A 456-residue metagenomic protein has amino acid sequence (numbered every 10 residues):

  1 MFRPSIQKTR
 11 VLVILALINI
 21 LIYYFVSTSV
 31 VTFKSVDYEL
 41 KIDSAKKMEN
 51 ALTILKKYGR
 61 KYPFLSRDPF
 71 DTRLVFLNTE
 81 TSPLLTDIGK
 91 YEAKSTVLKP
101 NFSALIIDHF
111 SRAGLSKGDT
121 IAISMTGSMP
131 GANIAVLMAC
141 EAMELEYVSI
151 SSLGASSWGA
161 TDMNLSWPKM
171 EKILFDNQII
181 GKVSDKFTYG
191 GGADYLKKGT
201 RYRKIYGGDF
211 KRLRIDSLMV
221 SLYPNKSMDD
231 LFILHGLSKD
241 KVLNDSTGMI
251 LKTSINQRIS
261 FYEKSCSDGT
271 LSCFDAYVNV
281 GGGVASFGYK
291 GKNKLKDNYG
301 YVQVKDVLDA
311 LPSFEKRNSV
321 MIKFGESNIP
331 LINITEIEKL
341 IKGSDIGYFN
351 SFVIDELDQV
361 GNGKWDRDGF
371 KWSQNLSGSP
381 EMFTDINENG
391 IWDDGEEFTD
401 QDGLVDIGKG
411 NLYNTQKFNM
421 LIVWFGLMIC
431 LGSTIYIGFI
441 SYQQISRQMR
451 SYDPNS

Functional and structural regions predicted by a protein language model:
R10-T28, I429-T434: Hydrophobic membrane-insertion alpha-helices, especially the h-region of bacterial N-terminal signal peptides
D43-K99: N-terminal, Lys/Arg-enriched amphipathic/low-complexity engagement segments that precede the first folded domain
N101, I107-A113, K117-S166: Membrane-embedded segments
L165-S272: A substrate-binding/cap region within the structured catalytic cores of diverse enzymes
S327-E356, Q401-T415: Juxtamembrane amphipathic/hinge helix adjacent to a transmembrane helix
L357-V405: Acidic, glycine-anchored loop motifs typical of Ca2+
N411-C430: Juxtamembrane/start-of-transmembrane alpha-helix segments at the extracytoplasmic/lumenal side of membrane anchors
G432-S456: Juxtamembrane interface at the cytosolic side of transmembrane helices
